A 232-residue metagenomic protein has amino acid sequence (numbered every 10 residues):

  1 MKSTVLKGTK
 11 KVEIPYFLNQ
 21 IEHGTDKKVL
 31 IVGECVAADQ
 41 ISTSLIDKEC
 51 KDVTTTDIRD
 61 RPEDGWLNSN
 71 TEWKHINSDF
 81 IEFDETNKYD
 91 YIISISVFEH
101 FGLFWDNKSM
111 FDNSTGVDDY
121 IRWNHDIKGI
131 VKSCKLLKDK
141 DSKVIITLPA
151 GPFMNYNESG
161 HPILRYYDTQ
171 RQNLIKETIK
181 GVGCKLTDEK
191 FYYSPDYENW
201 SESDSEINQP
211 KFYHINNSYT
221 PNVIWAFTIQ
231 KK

Functional and structural regions predicted by a protein language model:
M1-G24: Class I SAM-dependent methyltransferase Rossmann-like catalytic core, especially the SAM/SAH-binding loop
T9, E34-D39, R59-E63, F80-E82 (+3 more regions): Short, solvent-exposed loop/turn segments at secondary-structure junctions
P15-E22, I81, I127-V131: Amphipathic, non-transmembrane alpha-helical secondary structure
G24, S44-E49, L136-K138: Short, conserved loop/helix-junction motifs that constitute active-site signature segments in enzyme catalytic cores
V29, I92, V97: Receiver (REC) domain switch-region micro-motif
L30-F83: Class I SAM-dependent methyltransferase SAM/SAH-binding core
I81-I93: A short acidic, Gly/Pro-enriched loop at the edge of an enzyme's catalytic core that lines a small-molecule cofactor
I93, F101-K231: S-adenosyl-L-methionine-dependent methyltransferase catalytic module, highlighting the catalytic core
